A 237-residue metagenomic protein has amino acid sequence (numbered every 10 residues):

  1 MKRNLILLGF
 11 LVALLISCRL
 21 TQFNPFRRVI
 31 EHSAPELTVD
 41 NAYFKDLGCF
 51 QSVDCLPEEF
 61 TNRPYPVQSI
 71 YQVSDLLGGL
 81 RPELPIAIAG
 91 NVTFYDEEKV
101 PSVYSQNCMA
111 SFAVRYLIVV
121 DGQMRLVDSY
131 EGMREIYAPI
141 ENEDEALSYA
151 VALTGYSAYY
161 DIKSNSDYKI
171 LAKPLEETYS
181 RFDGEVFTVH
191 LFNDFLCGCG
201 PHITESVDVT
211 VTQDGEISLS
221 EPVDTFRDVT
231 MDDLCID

Functional and structural regions predicted by a protein language model:
M1-N4: Positively charged n-region of N-terminal signal peptides that target proteins for export
R19-T21: Bacterial signal peptide processing site
N24-K169: Extended, low-hydrophobicity segments enriched in charged/polar residues
Y116-V119, P201-E221: A short, surface-exposed beta-strand/turn
G184-L196: Generic short beta-strand segments
N193-E205, R227-V229: Short, cysteine-centered beta-strand-loop-beta hairpins and adjacent loop/turn segments enriched in charged/polar
S218-D237: Short, low-complexity, Pro/Ser/Thr/Gly-rich segments in the mature regions of secreted, periplasmic
